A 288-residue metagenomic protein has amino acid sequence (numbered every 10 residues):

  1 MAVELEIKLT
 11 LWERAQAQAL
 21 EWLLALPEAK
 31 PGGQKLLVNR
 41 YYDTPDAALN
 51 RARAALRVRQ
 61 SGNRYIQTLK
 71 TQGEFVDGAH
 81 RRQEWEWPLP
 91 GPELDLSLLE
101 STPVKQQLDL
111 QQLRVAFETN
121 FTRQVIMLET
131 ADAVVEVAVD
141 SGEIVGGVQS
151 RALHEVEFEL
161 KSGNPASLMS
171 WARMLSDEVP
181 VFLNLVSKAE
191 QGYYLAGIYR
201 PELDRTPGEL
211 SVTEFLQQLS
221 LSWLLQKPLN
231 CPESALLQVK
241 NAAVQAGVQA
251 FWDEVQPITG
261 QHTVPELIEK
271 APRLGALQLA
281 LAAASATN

Functional and structural regions predicted by a protein language model:
M1-N288: Phosphate-end processing signature that detects enzymes handling 5′-triphosphorylated RNA and polyphosphate
